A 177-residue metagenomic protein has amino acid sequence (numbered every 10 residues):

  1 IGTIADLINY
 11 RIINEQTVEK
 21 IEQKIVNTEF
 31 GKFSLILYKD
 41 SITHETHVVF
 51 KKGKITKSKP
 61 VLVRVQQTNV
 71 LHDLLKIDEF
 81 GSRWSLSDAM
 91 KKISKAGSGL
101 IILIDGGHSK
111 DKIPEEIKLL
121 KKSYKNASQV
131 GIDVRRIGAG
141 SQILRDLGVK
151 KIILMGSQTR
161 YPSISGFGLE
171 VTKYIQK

Functional and structural regions predicted by a protein language model:
I1-K177: Catalytic domains of riboflavin
